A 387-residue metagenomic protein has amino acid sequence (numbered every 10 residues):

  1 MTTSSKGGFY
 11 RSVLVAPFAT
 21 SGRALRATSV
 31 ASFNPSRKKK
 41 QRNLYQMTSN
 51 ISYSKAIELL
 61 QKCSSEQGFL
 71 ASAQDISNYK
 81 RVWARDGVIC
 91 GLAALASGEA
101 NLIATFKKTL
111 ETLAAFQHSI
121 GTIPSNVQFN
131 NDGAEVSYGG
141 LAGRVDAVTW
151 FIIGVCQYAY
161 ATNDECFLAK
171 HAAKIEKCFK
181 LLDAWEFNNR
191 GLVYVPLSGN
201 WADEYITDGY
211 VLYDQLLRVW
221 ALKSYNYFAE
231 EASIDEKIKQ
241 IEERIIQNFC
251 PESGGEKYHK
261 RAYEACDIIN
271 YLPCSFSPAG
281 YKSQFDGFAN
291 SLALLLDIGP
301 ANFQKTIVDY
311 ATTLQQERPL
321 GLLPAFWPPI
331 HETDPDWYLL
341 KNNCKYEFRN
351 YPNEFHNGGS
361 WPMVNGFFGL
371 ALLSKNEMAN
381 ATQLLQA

Functional and structural regions predicted by a protein language model:
T2-S4, S21, K40: Alpha-helix boundary/capping motif
F9-Y10, F18, F33, Y45: Aromatic (phenylalanine/tyrosine) cluster motif
V13, A19-S29: Short Gly/Ser/Thr- and charged-rich N-terminal loops/segments that act as flexible capping/hinge elements
K38-K39, N43-W83, K107-K108, T112 (+5 more regions): Low-complexity, Ser/Thr/Pro/Gly-enriched N-terminal "stalk/linker" regions
I51, K62-C63, I120-Q128, R190-N200 (+2 more regions): Catalytic cores of carbohydrate-active enzymes
L70-I89, A96, I103, G133-T149 (+4 more regions): Solvent-exposed loop and edge beta-strand segments that line ligand/cofactor-binding and catalytic clefts
S77, K108-L113, Y310-Q315, A325-H331 (+1 more regions): Active/binding-pocket-proximal capping segment
K80-N189, L212-Q215, V219, Q304 (+3 more regions): Aromatic-rich carbohydrate-recognition surfaces in CAZymes
